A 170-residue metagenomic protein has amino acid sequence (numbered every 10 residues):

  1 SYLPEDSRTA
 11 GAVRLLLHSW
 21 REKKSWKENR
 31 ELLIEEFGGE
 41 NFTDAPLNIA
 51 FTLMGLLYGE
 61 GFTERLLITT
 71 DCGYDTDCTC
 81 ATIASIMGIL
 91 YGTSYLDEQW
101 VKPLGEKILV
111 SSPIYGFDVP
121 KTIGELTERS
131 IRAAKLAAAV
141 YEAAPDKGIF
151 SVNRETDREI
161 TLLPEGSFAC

Functional and structural regions predicted by a protein language model:
S1-G73: Accessory "access/gating" subregions that flank catalytic or transport cores
S1-P4, L17, D71, I86 (+2 more regions): A glycine-rich phosphate-binding loop feature that marks nucleotide/adenosyl-phosphate handling sites
D6-V13, T79-C80, Y141-D146: Flexible, glycine/charged-enriched surface loops at secondary-structure junctions
A10-L15, K27-L32, I83-A84, E98-W100 (+2 more regions): Short, charged low-complexity intrinsically disordered segments located at boundaries of structured domains
W26, K121-A169: C-terminal domain-closing interface element
T52-K135: Catalytic phosphate/nucleotide-handling subdomain of diverse soluble enzymes
